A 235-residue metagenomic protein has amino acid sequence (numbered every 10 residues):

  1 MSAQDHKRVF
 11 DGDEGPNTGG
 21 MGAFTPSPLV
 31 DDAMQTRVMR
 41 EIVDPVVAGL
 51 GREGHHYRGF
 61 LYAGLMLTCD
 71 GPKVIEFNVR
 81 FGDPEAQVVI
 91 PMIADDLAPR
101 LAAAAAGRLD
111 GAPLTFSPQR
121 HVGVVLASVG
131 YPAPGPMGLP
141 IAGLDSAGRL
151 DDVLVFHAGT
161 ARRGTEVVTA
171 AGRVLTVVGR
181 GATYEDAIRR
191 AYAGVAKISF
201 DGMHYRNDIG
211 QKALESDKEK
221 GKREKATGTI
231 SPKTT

Functional and structural regions predicted by a protein language model:
M1-A86: Internal nucleotide-binding/catalytic subdomain
F10-G12, G111-P113, T160-V167: Short beta-strand/turn micro-motifs at beta-sheet edges
N17-G20, Y57, L61, T68-G71 (+5 more regions): A generic structural signal for well-ordered coil/turn residues at beta-strand boundaries that shape enzyme active-site
G19, V124, A187: Residue-level signal for inorganic ion chemistry
F24, P45-E53, T68, D96 (+5 more regions): Change "in soluble alpha/beta enzymes" to "in soluble alpha/beta proteins
T36-L61, N78-D152, R163: Active-site "cap" helix and flanking loop/linker of ATP-utilizing ligase/carboxylase catalytic domains
T160-G164, T169-D217: Generic C-terminus detector
E215-T235: Short, basic, low-complexity termini and linkers enriched in Ser/Thr/Gly/Pro that act as targeting/leader peptides
